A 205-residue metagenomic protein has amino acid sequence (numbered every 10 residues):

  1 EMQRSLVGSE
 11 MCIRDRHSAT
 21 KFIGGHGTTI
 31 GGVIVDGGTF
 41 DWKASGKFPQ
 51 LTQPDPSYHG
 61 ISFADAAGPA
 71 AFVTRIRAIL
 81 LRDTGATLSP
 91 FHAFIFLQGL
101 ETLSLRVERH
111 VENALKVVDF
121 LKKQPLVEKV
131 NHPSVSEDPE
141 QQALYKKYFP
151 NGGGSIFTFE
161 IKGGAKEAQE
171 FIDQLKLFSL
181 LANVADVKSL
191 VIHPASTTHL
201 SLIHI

Functional and structural regions predicted by a protein language model:
E1-G8, I13, I203-H204: Single conserved hydrophobic/aromatic residue that forms the stacking wall/gate of nucleotide- or nucleobase-binding
H17, I23-I156, E160-L190, S196: Active-site C-terminal subdomain of aminotransferase-like
G25, H204-I205: Extended alpha-helical regions
T197-L202: Short, low-order "capping/linker" segments at domain edges
